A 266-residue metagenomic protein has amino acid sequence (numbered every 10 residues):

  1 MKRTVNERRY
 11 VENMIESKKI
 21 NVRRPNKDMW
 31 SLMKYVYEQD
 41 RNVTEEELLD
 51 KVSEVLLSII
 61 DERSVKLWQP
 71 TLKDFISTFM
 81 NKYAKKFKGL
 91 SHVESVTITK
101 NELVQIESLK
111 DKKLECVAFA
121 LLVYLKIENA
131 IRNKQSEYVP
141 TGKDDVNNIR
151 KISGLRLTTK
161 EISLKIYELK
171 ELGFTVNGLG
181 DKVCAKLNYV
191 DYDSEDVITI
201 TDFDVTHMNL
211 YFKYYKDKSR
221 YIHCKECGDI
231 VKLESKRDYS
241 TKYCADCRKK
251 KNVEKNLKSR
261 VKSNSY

Functional and structural regions predicted by a protein language model:
M1-K110, N148-Y211, D238, R248: Modules that initiate DNA replication and primer synthesis
S108-I152: Short helix->loop/beta-hairpin flanking segments within DNA-binding domains
F212-Y221, I230-K236: Positively charged, aromatic-accented nucleic-acid-binding surfaces
R220-K225, K242: Cys/His-enriched microdomains
C224-D229, C247: Short Cys/His-rich metal-coordination motifs, predominantly Zn2+-binding knuckles/fingers
R237-E254: Cysteine-rich micro-motifs
N252-Y266: Secondary-structure boundary/linker elements at domain or insertion junctions
